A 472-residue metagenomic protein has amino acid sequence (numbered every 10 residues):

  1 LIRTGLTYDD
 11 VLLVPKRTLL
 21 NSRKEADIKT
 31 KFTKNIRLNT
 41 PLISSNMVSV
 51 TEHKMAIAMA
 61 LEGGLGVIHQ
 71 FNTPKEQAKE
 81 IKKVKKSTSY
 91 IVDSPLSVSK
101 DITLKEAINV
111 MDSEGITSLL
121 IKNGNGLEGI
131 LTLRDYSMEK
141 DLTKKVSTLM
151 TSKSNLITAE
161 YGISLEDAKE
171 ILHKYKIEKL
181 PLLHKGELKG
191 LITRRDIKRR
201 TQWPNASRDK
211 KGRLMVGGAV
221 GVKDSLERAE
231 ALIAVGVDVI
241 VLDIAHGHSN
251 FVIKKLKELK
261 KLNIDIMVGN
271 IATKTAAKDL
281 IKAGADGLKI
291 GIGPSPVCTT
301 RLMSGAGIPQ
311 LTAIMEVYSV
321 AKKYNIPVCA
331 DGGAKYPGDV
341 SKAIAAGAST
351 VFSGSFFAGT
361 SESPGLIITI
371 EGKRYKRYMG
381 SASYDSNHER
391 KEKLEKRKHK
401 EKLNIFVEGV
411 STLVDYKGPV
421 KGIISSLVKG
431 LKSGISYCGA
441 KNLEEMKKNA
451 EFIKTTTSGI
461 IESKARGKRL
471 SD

Functional and structural regions predicted by a protein language model:
L1-R17, N21, V98-S99, E160 (+4 more regions): Alpha/beta catalytic cores of nucleotide-metabolism and tRNA/nucleoside-modifying enzymes
S22-L38, S45-M47, E76-V110, E114 (+5 more regions): Bateman/CBS regulatory modules and CBS-like beta-alpha motifs in cytosolic regions of diverse proteins
R37-I43, Y90-P95, D209-A219, E258-A272 (+2 more regions): Short beta-strand/loop segments at the ligand-binding rim of alpha/beta enzyme cores
K54-I57, E227-L232, A272-I290, A334-S349: Catalytic cores of alpha/beta
L61-E76, V237-S249, D286-S304, A334-I368: Glycine-rich phosphate-binding active-site loops on the catalytic face of alpha/beta enzymes
V67-F71, S97-V98, S118-L120, T158-A159 (+6 more regions): Catalytic beta/alpha-barrel core
I68-T73, I116, L120, G126-L142 (+4 more regions): Short beta->alpha transition motifs characteristic of CBS
T73-K82, E139-T143, S164, K189-S207 (+5 more regions): Active-site-adjacent beta->alpha loops and helix N-cap segments on the catalytic face of soluble alpha/beta enzymes
